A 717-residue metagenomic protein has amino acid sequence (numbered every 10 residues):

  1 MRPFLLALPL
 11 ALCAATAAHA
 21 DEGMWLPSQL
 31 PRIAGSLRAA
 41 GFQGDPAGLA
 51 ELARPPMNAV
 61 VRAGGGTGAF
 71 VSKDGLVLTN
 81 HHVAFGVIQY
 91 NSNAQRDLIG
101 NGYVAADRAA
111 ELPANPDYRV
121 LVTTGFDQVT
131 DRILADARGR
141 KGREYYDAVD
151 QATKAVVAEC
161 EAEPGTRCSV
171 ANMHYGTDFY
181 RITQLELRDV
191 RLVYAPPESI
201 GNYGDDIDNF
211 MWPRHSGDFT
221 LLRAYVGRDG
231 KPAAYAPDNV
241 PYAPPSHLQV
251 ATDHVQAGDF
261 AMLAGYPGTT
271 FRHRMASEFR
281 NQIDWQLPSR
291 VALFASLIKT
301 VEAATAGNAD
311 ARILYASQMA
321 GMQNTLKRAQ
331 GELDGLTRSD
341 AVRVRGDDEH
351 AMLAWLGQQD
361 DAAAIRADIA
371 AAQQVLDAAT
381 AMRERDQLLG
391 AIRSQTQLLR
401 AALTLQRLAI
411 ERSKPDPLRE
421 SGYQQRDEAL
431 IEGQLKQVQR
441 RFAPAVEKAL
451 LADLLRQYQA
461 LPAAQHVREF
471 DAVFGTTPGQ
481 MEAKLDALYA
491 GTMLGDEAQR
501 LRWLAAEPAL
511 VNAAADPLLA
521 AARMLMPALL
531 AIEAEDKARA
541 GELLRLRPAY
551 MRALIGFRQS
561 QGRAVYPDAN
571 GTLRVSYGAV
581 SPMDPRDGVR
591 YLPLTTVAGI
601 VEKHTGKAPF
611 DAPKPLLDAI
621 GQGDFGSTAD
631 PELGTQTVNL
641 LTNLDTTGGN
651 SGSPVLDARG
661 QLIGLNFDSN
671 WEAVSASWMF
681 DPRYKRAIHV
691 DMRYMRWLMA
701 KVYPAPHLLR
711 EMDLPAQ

Functional and structural regions predicted by a protein language model:
R2-F4, L8-P9, A15-Q717: Terminal presequence/propeptide segments associated with secretion/organelle targeting and zymogen/polyprotein
